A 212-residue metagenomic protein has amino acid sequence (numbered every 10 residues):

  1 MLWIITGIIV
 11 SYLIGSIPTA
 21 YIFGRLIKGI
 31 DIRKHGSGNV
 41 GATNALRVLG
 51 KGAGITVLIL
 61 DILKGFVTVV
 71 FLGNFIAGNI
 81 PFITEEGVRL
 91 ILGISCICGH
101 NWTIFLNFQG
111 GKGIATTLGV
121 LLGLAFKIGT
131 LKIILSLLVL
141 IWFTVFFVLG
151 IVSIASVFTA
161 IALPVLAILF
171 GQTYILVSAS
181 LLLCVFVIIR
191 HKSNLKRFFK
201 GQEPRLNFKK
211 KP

Functional and structural regions predicted by a protein language model:
M1-T6, V67-I91, G123-I133, A167-A179: Helix-coil boundary and interhelical linker segments in multi-pass alpha-helical membrane proteins
W3, G7, S11, S16 (+13 more regions): Alpha-helical transmembrane segments in multi-pass membrane proteins
A20-Y21, I97-Q109, W142-G150, K192-K196: C-terminal ends of transmembrane helices
Y21-A53, N194-P212: Cytosolic, membrane-interface loops and tails of multi-pass inner-membrane proteins
I30-G41, F105-L118, L122, L131 (+1 more regions): Short, non-helical or kinked segments that cap or interrupt transmembrane helices
L46-G50, L72-I76, S95, I114-L149 (+1 more regions): Interfacial segments of multi-pass membrane proteins
R47-G73: Multi-pass membrane catalytic core of lipid/isoprenoid biosynthesis enzymes
I133-L137, V152-A160, Q172-L183: Loop-to-transmembrane alpha-helix initiation sites
